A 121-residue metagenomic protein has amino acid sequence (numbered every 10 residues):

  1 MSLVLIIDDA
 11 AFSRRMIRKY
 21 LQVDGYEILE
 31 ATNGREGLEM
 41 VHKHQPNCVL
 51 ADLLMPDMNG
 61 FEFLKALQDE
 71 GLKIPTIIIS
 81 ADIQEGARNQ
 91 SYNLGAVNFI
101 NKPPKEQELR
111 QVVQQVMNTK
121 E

Functional and structural regions predicted by a protein language model:
A11-L29: Two-component/phosphorelay signaling modules centered on CheY-like receiver
R14, P56, Q84: The feature encodes the CheY-like receiver
N33-E36, N59-E62: Acidic catalytic/metal-coordinating carboxylates
H42-H44, A66-K73, L94: Conserved phosphotransfer cores of two-component systems
H44-L50: Active-site beta3 strand of CheY-like receiver
E62, I83-I100, Q111: Alpha4 helix (beta4-alpha4-beta5 surface) of REC/receiver domains from two-component response regulators
P104-V113: C-terminal output helix
